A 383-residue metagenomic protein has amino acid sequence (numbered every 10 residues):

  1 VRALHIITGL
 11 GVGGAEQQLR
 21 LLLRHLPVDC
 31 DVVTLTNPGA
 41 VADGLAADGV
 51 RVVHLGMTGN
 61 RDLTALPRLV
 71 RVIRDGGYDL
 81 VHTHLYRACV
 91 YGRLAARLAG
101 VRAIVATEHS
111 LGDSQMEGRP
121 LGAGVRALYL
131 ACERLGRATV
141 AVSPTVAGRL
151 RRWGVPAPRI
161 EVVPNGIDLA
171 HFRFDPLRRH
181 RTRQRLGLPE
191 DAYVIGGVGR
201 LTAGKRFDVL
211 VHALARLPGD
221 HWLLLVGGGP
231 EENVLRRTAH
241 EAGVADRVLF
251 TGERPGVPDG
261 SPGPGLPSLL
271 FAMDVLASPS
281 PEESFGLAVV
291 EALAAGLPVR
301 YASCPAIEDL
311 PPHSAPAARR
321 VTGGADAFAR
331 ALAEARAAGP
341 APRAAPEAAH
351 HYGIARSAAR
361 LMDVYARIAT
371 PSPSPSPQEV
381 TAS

Functional and structural regions predicted by a protein language model:
H5-T64, R149, G229-P230: N-terminal strand-loop element at the rim of the active site of nucleotide-sugar-dependent glycosyltransferases
G13-L21, Y193, G197-R216, P230-R236 (+1 more regions): A conserved mid-protein helix/loop that constitutes part of the nucleotide-sugar donor-binding site
T34, P298-A302: Short hydrophobic beta-strand element within catalytic cores of glycosyltransferases and related nucleotide-activated
L63-P67, R102-V105, G112-L135, G148: Nucleotide-sugar donor phosphate/pyrophosphate-binding loop at the beta->alpha transition of glycosyltransferases
I73, E253-R254, D259-P264, S268-M273: Short alpha-helical donor nucleotide-sugar binding micro-motif in glycosyltransferases
T145, G166: Carbohydrate-associated surface elements
P281: Aromatic "clamp/platform" in nucleotide-sugar-dependent glycosyltransferases that forms part of the donor/acceptor
P312-D326, E334-G339: Conserved acidic donor-binding segment of nucleotide-sugar-dependent glycosyltransferases
